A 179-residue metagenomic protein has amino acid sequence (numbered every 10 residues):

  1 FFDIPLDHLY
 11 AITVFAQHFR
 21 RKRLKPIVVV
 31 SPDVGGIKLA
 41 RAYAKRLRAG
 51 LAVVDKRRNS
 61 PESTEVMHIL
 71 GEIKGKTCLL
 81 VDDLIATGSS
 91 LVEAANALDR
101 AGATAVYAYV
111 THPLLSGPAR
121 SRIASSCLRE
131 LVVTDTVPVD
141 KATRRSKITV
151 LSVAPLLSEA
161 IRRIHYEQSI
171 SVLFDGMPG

Functional and structural regions predicted by a protein language model:
F1-G179: PRPP-associated nucleotide enzymes
